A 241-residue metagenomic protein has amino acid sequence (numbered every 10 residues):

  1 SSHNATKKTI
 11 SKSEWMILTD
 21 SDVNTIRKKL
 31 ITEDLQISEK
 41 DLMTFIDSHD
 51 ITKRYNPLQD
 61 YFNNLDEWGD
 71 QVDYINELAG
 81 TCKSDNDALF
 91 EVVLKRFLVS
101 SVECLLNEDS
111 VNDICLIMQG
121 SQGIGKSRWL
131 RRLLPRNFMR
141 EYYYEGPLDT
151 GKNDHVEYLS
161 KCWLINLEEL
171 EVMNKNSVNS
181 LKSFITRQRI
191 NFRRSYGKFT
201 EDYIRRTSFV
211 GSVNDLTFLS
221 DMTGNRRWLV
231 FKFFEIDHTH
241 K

Functional and structural regions predicted by a protein language model:
S1-D73, D85-A88, V92: N-terminal nucleic-acid engagement/recognition segments and initiation subdomains in replication, restriction
H49-S160: P-loop NTPase catalytic core of nucleic-acid-dependent motor ATPases
H155-S160, R194-S212: AAA+/SF3 P-loop NTPase mechanochemical coupling elements
K161-W163, Q188, R205-S208, T223-L229: Short glycine-/polar-rich loops that comprise or flank the Walker A/P-loop and associated switch/sensor motifs
C162-T186, L219-G224: Conserved AAA+/SF3 P-loop NTPase catalytic/coupling segment centered on the Walker-B
I165-E168, R193-R194, R206-N214, V230-F231: Structural recognition of the conserved hydrophobic beta-strand(s) that form the central parallel beta-sheet of P-loop
V178-E201: Conserved catalytic/switch belt of AAA+ P-loop NTPases
L219-H238: A short helix-turn-beta junction within AAA+ P-loop NTPase domains corresponding to the substrate/partner-engaging
